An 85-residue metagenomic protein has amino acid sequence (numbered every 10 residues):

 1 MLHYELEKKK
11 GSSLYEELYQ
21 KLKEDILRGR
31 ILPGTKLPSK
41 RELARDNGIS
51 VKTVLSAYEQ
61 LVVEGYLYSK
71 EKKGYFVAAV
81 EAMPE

Functional and structural regions predicted by a protein language model:
M1-E85: N-terminal basic, amphipathic alpha-helical segments
